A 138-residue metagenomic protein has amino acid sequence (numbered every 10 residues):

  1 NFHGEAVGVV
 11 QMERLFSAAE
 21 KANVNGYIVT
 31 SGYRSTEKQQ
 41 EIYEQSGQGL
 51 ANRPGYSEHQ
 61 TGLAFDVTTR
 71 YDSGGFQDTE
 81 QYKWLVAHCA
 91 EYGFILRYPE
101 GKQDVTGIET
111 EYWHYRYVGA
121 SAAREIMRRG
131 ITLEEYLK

Functional and structural regions predicted by a protein language model:
N1-K138: Cell-envelope/glycan interface and biosynthesis
